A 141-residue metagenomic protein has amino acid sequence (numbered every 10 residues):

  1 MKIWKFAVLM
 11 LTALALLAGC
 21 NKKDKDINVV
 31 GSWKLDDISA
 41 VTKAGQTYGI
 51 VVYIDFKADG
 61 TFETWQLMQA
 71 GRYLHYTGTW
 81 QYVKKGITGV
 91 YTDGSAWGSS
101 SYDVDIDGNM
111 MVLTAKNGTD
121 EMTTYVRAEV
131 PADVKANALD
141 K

Functional and structural regions predicted by a protein language model:
M1-C20: Sec-dependent bacterial lipoprotein signal peptides
C20-T77, G86-K141: Lipid interaction determinants
W80-Y82: Conserved hydrophobic positions within beta-strands
